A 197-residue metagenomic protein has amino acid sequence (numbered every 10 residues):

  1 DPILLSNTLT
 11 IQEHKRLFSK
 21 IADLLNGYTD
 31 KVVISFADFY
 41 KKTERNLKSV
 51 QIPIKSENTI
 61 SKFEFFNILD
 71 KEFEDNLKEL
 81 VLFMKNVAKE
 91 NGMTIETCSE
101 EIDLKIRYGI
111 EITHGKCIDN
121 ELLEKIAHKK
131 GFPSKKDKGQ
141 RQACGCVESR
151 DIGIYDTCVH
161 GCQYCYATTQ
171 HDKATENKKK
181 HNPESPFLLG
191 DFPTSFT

Functional and structural regions predicted by a protein language model:
D1-F83: Conserved AdoMet/S-adenosylmethionine-binding subsite of the radical SAM
P2-L4, F39, E101-L104, Q170: Short, solvent-exposed loop/turn segments at secondary-structure junctions
L5-S6, C146, I154, L189-G190: Generic structural "secondary-structure junction" signal
Y28, E90-N91, G161: Structured helix-beta-strand junction loops
E64-G145: A C-terminal junction/extension of Radical SAM enzymes
Q142-Q170: Local cysteine-cluster metal-coordination motifs and their immediate loop/turn environment, predominantly Fe-S cluster
T168-T197: Short Fe-S-cluster ligation motifs
